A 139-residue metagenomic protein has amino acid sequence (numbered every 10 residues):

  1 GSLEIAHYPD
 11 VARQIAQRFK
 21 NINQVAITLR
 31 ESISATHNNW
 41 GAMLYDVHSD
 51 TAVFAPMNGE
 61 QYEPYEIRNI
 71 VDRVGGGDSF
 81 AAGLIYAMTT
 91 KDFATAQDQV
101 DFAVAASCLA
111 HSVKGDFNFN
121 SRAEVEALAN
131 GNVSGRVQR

Functional and structural regions predicted by a protein language model:
G1-R139: Conserved phosphate-binding/catalytic region of the ribokinase-like
